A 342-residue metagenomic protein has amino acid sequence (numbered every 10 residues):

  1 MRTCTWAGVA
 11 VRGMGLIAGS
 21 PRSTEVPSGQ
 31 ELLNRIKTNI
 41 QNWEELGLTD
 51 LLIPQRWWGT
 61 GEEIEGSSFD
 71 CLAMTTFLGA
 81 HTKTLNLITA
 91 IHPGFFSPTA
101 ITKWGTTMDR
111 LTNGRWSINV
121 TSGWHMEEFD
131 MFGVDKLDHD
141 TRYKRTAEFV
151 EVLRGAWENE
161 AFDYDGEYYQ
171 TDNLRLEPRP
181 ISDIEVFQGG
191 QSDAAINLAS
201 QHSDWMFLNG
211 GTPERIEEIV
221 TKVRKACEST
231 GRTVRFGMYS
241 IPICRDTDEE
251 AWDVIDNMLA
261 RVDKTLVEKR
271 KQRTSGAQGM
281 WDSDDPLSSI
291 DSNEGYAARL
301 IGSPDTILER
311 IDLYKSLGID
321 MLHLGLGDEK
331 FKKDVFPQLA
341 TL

Functional and structural regions predicted by a protein language model:
M1-H81, R179-I184: N-terminal beta1-alpha1-beta2 module of alpha/beta enzyme domains
M1-V11, N42-E45, F132, H139-L176 (+3 more regions): An alpha-helical appendage that flanks or caps ligand/catalytic pockets
T3-A7, L51-I53, N86-I91, W116-V120 (+4 more regions): Hydrophobic faces of well-ordered beta-strands that scaffold small-molecule active sites in alpha/beta enzyme cores
G15-N34, A90-T99, P180-Q191, P242-R245 (+1 more regions): Active-site mouth loops of central-metabolism enzymes
N34-P54, L198-N209, L313-I319: Catalytic domains of carbohydrate-active enzymes, especially glycoside hydrolases
Q41-E45, T75-K83, G105, D109-W116 (+3 more regions): Acidic (Asp/Glu)-rich catalytic clusters
W57-F69, G94-T99, G210-E218, I243-D246 (+2 more regions): Acidic-and-aromatic substrate-binding clefts and catalytic sites of carbohydrate-active enzymes
E62-I88, R145-V152, K333-L342: Alpha-helix-loop-beta-strand connector modules within alpha/beta enzyme cores
